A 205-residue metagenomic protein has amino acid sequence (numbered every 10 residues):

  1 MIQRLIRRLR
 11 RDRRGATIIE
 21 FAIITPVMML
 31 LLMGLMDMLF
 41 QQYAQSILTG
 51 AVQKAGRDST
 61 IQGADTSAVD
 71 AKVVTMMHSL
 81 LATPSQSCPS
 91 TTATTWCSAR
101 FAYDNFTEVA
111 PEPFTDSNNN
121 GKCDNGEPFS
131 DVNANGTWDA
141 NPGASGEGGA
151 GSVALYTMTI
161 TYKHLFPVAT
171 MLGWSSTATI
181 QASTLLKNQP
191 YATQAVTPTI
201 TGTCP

Functional and structural regions predicted by a protein language model:
M1-L80: Alpha-helical assembly-interface signal, strongest on the long, hydrophobic N-terminal helix that forms
Q3, Q53-P205: Short, conserved structural patches
